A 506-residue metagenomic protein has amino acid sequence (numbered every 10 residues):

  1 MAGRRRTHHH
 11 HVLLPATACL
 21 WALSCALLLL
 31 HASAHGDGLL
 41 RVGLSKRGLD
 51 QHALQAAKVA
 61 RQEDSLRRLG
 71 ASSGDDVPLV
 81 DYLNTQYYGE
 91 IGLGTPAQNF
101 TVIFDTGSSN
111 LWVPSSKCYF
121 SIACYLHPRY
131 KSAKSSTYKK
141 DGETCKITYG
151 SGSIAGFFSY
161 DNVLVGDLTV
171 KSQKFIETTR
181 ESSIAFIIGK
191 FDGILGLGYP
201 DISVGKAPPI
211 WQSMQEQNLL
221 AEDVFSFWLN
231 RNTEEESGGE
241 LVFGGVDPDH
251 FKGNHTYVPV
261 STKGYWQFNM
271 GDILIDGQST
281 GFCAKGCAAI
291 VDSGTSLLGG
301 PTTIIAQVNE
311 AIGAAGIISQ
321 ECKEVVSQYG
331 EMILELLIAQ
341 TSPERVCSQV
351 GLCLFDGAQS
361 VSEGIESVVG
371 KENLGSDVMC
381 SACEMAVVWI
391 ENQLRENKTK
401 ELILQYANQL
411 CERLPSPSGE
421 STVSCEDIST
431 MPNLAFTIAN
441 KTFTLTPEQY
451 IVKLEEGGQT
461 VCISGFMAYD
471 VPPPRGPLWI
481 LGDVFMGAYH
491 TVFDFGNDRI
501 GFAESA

Functional and structural regions predicted by a protein language model:
A2-V102, N110-F157, Q212-L219, D249-H250 (+8 more regions): Disordered propeptide/prodomain
Q86-T101, K139-P209, E216, D223 (+5 more regions): Aspartyl protease catalytic core from the pepsin/retropepsin fold
Y87-A133, V163, F175, I194-G198 (+6 more regions): Aspartyl protease active-site motif detector
G107-S109, C118, R180-S182, P200-I202 (+15 more regions): Conserved beta-strand elements of beta-rich interaction domains across eukaryotes, especially beta-propellers
S115-S116, I176-E177, G189, A207-I210 (+9 more regions): Short coil/turn segments at secondary-structure boundaries
D223-E235: Amphipathic alpha-helical blocks
G238-K285: Flexible, small-/acidic-enriched active-site or ligand-binding loops
I312-E426, P432: Mature extracellular/luminal domains of secreted and GPI-anchored eukaryotic proteins, especially small
